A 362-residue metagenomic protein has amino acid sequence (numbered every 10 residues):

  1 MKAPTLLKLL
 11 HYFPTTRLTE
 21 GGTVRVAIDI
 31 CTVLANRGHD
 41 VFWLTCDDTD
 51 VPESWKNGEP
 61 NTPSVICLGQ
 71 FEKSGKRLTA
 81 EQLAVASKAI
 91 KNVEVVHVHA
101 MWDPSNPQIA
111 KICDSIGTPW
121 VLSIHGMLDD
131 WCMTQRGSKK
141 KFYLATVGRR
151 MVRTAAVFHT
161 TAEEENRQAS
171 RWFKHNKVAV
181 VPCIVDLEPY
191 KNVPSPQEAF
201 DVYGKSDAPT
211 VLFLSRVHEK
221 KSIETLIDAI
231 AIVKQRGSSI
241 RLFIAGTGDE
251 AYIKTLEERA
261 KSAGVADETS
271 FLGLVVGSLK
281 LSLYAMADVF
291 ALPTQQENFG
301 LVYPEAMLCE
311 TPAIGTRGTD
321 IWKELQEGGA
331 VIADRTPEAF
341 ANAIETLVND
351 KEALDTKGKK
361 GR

Functional and structural regions predicted by a protein language model:
L10, H159, V202-K221, I227-I230 (+2 more regions): Conserved donor-binding/catalytic core segment of Leloir-type glycosyltransferases
F13-T19, A27-R77, S170: N-terminal strand-loop element at the rim of the active site of nucleotide-sugar-dependent glycosyltransferases
I90, L274-V275, S282-A287: Short alpha-helical donor nucleotide-sugar binding micro-motif in glycosyltransferases
M101, Q295: Aromatic "clamp/platform" in nucleotide-sugar-dependent glycosyltransferases that forms part of the donor/acceptor
L128, K141-F158: Membrane-proximal helix-turn-helix segments that form the acceptor-binding/catalytic region of lipid-linked
E164, I184: Carbohydrate-associated surface elements
P312-G315: Short hydrophobic beta-strand element within catalytic cores of glycosyltransferases and related nucleotide-activated
A330-E338, T346-K351: Conserved acidic donor-binding segment of nucleotide-sugar-dependent glycosyltransferases
